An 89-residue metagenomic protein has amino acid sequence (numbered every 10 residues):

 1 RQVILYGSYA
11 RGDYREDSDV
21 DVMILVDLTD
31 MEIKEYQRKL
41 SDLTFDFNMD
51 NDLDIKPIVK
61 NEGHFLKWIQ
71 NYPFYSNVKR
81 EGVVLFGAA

Functional and structural regions predicted by a protein language model:
R1-I4, R11-E16, D27-A89: Catalytic core of pol beta-like nucleotidyltransferases
V20-L25: Short beta-strand->loop micro-motif that forms the acidic, two-metal-ion catalytic signature in nucleotide-processing
